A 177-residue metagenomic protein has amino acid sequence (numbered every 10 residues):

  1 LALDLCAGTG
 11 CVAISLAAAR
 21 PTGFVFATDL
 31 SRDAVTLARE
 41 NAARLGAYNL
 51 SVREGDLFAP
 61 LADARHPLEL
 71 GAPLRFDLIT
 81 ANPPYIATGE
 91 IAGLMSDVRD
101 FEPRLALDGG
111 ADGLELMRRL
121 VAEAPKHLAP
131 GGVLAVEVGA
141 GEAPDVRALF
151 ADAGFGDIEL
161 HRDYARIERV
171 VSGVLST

Functional and structural regions predicted by a protein language model:
L1-G93: Conserved SAM/SAH cofactor-binding pocket of Class I
L16, V98, L120-A124: Class I S-adenosylmethionine-dependent transferase superfamily signal
S51-R53, L105, E159: Structural signal for short hydrophobic segments within the conserved structured cores of catalytic domains across
Y85, V174-T177: C-terminal beta-strand of the catalytic ATP-binding
Y85-E115: Mobile active-site "lid"/loop adjacent to the S-adenosyl-L-methionine
A111-V174: Conserved Class I SAM-dependent methyltransferase catalytic core
